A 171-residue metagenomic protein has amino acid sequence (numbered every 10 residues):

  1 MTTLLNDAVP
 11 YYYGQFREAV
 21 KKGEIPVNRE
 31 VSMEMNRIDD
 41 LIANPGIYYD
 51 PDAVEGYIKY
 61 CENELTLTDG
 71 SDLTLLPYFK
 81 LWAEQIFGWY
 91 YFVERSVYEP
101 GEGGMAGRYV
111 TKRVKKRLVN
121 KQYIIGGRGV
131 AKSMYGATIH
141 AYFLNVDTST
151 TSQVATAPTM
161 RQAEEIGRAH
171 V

Functional and structural regions predicted by a protein language model:
T2-H170: Phosphate/NTP-binding elements of NTP-utilizing enzymes
